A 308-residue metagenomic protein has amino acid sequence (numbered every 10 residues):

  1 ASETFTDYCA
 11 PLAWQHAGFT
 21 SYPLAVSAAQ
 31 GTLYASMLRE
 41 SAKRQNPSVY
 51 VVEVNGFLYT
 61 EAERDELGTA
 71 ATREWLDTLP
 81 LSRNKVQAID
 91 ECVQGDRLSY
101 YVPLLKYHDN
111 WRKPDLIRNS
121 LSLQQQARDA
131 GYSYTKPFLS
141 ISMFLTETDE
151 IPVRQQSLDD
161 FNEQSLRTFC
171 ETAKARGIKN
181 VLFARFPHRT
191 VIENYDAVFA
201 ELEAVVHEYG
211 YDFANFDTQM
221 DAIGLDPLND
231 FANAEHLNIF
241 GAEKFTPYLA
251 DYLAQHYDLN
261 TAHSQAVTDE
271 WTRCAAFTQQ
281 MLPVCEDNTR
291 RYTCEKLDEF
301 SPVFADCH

Functional and structural regions predicted by a protein language model:
S2, L24-S27, E53-N55, A184-H188 (+2 more regions): Active-site-proximal beta-strand/loop segments in catalytic clefts of secreted hydrolases
S2-Q87: Membrane-embedded segments
G18-T20, Q45-V49, K174-L182, Y209-D212: Loop/turn elements at helix/coil->beta-strand transitions in domains of secreted/extracellular proteins
A28-T32, S157-N162, R189-D196: Acidic-and-aromatic substrate-binding clefts and catalytic sites of carbohydrate-active enzymes
S36-R39, E163-F169, D196-A200: Alpha-helical scaffolding within the catalytic cores of extracellular/periplasmic polymer-degrading hydrolases
G68-I178, H263-H308: Secreted/periplasmic serine-hydrolase-like ester/acetyl group-modifying domain
C170-Y195: Active-site segments of SGNH/GDSL-like serine hydrolases that catalyze O-acetyl group transfer/hydrolysis on lipids
E193-A305: C-terminal regions of proteins
